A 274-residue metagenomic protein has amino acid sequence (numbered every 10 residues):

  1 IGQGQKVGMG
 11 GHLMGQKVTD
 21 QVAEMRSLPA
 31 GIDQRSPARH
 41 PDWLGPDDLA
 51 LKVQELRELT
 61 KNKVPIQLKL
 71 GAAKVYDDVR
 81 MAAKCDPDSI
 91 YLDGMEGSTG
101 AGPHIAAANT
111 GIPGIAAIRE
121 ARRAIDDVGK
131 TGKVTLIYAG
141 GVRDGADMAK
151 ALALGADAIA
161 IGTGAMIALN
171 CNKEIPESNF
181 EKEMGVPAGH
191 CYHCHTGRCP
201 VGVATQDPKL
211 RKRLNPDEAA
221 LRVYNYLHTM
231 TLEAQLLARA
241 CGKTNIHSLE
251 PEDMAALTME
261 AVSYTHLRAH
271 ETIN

Functional and structural regions predicted by a protein language model:
I1-G31: Flexible glycine-/small-residue-enriched beta->alpha junction loops that bind anionic phosphate/pyrophosphate groups
G4, M25, K52, L56-L59 (+10 more regions): Change "in soluble alpha/beta enzymes" to "in soluble alpha/beta proteins
I32-R39, R213-D217: Short glycine/proline- and acidic residue-enriched helix-loop micro-motifs that form flexible lids or anion-recognition
H40-D207: Glycine-rich phosphate/ribose-binding loops and adjacent secondary-structure elements that form binding surfaces
A121, A234, T265: Aromatic/hydrophobic pocket-lining residues that form π-stacking "cages" and hydrophobic walls in ligand
C171-E177, P187-E250: Active-site or pore-adjacent capping/gating segments
T265-T272: Conserved small/polar residues in nucleotide/adenosyl-binding loops
